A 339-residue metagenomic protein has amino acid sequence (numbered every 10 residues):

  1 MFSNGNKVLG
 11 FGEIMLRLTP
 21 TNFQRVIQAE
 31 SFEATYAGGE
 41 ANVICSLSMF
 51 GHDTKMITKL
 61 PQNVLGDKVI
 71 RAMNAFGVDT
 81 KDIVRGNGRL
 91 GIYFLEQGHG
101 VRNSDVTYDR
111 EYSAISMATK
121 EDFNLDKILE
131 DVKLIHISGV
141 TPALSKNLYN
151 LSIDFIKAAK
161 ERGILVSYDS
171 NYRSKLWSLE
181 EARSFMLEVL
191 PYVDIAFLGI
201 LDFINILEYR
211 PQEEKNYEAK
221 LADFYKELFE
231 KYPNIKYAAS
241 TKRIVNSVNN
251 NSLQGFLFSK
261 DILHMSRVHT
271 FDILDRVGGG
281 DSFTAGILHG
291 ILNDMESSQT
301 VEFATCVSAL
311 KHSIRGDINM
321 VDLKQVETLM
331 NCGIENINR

Functional and structural regions predicted by a protein language model:
M1-V78, H99-V101, T119-K120, I273-L274 (+1 more regions): Glycine-rich phosphate/adenosyl-contacting loop at the front of the ribokinase-like
G10-Q24, N250-S266: Acidic-glycine-rich active-site phosphate/pyrophosphate-binding loop
I14, S170, S282: Active-site metal-binding loops of divalent metal-dependent hydrolases
F50, E161-G163, Y192: Helix C-cap/helix->beta junction micro-motif
D53-V140, V326-R339: Conserved N-terminal subdomain of the carbohydrate kinase-like
A158-L165, Y232-K236: A short helix->loop->beta-strand "cap" motif at the edges of active sites that frequently abuts
L176-S259: Conserved phosphate/ATP/ADP-binding segment of small-molecule kinases
S266-G333, I337-R339: Conserved post-catalytic alpha-helical subdomain immediately downstream of the catalytic base and nucleotide-binding
